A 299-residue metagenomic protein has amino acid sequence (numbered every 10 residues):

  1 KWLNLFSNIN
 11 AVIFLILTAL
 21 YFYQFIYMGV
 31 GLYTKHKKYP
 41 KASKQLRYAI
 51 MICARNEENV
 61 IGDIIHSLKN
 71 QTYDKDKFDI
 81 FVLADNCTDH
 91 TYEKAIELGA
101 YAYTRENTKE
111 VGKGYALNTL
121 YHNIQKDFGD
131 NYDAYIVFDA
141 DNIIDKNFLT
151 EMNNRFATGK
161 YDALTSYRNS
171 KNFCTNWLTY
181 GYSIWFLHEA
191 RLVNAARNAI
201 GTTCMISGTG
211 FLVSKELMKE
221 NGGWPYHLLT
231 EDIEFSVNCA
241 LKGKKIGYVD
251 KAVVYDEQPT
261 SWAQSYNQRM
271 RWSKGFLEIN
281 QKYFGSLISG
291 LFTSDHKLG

Functional and structural regions predicted by a protein language model:
K1-H66: N-proximal low-complexity "stem/linker" segments adjacent to membrane-targeting elements
W2-N10, M28-K41, I200-G201, T260-G299: Basic/Trp-rich segment in TM-proximal cytosolic loops or flexible interdomain/linker regions
L46-A49, D79, E234: Cell-envelope/extracellular polymer assembly enzymes that use nucleotide-activated donors
G62, D89-I96, N147: Acidic helix N-cap motif at the loop->helix transition within catalytic regions of sugar-transfer enzymes
H66-K77: Short, acidic, metal-binding catalytic loop of nucleotide-sugar glycosyltransferases
A84-Y92, N107-K109, I143: A conserved acidic beta->alpha catalytic loop
G99, T104-G129, K146-L229, M270-Q281: Long helical/loop segments within the catalytic core of UDP-sugar-dependent glycosyltransferases, especially the large
F128-I143: Short beta-strand-to-loop acidic/aromatic patch adjacent to the donor-nucleotide binding site
